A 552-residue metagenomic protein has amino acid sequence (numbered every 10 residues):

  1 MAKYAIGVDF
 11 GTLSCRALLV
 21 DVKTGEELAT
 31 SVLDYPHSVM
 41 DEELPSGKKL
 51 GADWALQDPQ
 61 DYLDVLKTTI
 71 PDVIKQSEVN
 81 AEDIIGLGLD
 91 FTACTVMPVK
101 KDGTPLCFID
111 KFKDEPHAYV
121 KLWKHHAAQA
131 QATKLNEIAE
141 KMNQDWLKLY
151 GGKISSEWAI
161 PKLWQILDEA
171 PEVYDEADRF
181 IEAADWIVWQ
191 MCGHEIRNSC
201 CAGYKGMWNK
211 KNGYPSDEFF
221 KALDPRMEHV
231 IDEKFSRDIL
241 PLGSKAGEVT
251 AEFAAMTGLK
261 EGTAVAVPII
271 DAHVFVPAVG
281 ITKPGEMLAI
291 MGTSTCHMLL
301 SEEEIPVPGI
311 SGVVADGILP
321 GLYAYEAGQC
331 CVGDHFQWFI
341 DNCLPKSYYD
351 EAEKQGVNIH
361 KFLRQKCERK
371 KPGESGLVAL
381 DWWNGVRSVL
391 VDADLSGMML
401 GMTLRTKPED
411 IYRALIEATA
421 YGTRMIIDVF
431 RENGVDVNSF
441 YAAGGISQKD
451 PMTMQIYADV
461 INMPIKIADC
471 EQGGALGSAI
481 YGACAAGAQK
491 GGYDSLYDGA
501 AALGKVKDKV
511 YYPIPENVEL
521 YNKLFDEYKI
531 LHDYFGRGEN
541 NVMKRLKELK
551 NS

Functional and structural regions predicted by a protein language model:
M1, T250-L259, I269-E286: Conserved phosphate-binding catalytic cores of ATP/NTP-utilizing and phosphoryl-transfer enzymes
M1-D41, Q60, I85-T133, K141 (+7 more regions): Glycine/Thr-rich phosphate-binding loops that ligate phosphate moieties of nucleotide and other phosphorylated ligands
F10-T12, N136-I270, L380-R387, Y412-I416: Gly/Ser/Thr-rich active-site cleft segment
R16, A29, S77, A81 (+3 more regions): Conserved phosphate-binding loops in N-terminal lobes of ATP-dependent enzymes of the actin/Hsp70/sugar-kinase
V32-N80, L122: N-terminal phosphate-binding loop and adjacent alpha-helix
V65-S77, I187, V276-V279, A414 (+4 more regions): Stable alpha-helical structural segments in soluble proteins, enriched in small hydrophobic residues
L66-I85, A170-V173, F219-D232, T257 (+1 more regions): Phosphate/pyrophosphate-binding loops at sites that engage ATP/ADP/AMP, CoA/4′-phosphopantetheine, polyphosphate
